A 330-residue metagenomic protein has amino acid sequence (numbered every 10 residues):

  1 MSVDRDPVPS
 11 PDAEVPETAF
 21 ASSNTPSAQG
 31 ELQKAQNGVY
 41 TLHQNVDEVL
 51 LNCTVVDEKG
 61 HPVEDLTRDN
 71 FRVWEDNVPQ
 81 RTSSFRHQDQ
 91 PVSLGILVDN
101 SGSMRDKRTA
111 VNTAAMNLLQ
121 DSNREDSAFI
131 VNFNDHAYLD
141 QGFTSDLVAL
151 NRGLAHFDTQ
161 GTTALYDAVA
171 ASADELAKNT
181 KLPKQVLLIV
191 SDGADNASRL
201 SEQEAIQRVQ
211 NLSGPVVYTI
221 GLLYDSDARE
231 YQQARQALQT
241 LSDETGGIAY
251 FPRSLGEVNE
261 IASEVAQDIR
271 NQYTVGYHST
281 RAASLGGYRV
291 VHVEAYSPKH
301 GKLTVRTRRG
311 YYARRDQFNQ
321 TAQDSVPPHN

Functional and structural regions predicted by a protein language model:
M1-N330: Scaffold/interface architecture of coatomer-like assemblies
